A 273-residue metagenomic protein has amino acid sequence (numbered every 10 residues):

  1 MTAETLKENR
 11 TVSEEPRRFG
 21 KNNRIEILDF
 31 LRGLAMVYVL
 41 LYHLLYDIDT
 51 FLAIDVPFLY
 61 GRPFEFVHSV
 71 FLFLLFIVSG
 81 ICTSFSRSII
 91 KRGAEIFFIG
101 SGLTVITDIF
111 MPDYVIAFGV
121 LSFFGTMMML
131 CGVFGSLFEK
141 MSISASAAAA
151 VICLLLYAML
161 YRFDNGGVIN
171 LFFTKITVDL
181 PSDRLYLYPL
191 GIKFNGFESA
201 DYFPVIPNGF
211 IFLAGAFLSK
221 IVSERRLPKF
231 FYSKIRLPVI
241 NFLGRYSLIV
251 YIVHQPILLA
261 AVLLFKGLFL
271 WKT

Functional and structural regions predicted by a protein language model:
M1-T273: Alpha-helical transmembrane segments and their immediate juxtamembrane cytosolic regions
